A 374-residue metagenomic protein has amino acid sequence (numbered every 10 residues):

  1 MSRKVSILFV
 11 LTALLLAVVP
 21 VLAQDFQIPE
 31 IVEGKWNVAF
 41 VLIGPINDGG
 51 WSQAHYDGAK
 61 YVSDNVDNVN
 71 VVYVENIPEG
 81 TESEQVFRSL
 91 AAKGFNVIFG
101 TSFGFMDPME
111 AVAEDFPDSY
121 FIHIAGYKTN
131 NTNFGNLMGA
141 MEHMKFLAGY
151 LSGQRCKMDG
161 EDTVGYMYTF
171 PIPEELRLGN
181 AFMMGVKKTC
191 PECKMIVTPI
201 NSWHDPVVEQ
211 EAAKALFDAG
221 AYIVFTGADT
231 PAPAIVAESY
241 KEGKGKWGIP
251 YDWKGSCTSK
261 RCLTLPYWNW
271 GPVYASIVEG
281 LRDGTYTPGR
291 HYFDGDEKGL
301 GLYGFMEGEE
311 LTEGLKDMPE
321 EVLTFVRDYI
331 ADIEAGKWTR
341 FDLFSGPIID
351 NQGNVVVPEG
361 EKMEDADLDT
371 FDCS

Functional and structural regions predicted by a protein language model:
M1-F9: Bacterial N-terminal signal peptides that target proteins for export
F9-A17: Bacterial N-terminal signal peptides
V19-A23: Sec/Tat signal peptide C-region and signal peptidase I cleavage site
Q24-S374: A residue-level marker of the well-folded mature domains of exported/periplasmic proteins
